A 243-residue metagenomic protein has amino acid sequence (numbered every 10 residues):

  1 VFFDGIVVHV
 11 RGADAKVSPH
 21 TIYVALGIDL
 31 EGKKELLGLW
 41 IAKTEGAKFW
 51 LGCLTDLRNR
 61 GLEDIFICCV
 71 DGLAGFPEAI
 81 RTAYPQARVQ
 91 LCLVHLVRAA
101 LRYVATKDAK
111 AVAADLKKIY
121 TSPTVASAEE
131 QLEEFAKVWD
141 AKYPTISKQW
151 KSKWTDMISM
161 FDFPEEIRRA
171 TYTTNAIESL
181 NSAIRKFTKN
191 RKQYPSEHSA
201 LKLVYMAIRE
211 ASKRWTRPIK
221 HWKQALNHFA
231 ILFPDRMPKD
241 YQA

Functional and structural regions predicted by a protein language model:
V1-A13, I22, C69, Q90-L93 (+5 more regions): Conserved, well-ordered core segments of regulatory domains
V1-V70, A74, E78, A83-Q86 (+1 more regions): RNase H-like nuclease fold core
D4, A25, K34, C68 (+7 more regions): Mobile genetic element proteins and their domesticated derivatives, centered on retroelements and DNA transposons
V17, A42-G46, C68, V89-C92 (+5 more regions): A generic short alpha-helical patch detector that favors 3-5-residue windows in or near N-terminal regions
L30, I41-T44, W50, R58-N59 (+5 more regions): A detector of single, family-specific signature residues that are central to catalytic or substrate-handling motifs
A42, N59, R81, P85 (+3 more regions): Amphipathic alpha-helical interaction elements
I67-A74, A79-D115: Conserved beta-strand -> loop -> alpha-helix junction used to position metal-binding or nucleic-acid-contacting
K118-A243: Acidic/histidine-rich catalytic cores and adjacent linkers of DNA breakage/strand-transfer/modification proteins
